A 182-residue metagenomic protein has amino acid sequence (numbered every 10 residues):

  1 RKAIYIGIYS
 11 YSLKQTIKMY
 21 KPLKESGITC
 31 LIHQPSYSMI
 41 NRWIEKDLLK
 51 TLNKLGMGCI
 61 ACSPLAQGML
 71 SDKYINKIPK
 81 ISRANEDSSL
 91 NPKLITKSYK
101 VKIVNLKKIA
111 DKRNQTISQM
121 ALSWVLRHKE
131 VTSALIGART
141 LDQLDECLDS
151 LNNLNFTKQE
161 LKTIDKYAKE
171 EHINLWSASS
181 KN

Functional and structural regions predicted by a protein language model:
R1-A168: Beta/alpha (TIM)-barrel catalytic core signal, keyed to glycine-rich beta->alpha loops juxtaposed to Asp/Glu that bind
W176-K181: Short coil/turn segments at secondary-structure boundaries
